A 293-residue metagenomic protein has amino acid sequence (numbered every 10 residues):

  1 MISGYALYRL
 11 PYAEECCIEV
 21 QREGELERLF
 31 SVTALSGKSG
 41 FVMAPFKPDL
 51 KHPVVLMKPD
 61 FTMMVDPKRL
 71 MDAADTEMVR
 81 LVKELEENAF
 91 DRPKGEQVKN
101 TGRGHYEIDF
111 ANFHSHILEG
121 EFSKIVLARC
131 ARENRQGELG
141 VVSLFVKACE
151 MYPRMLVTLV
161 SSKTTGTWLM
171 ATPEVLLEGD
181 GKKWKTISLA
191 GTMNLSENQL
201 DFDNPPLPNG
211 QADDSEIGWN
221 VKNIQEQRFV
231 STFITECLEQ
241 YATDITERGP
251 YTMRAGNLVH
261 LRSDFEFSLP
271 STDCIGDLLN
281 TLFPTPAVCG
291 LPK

Functional and structural regions predicted by a protein language model:
M1-G40: N-terminal ordered "arm"
I2-A13, E19, N134-I224: An anion-binding catalytic pocket shared by soluble metabolic enzymes
Y12, F46-K47, D60, G181 (+3 more regions): A broadly conserved detector of short glycine/acidic/proline-rich loop/turn motifs that flank catalytic sites and bind
G24-E133, V221, Y241-T243: Non-catalytic accessory segments adjacent to catalytic cores
D66-T101, F110, N134, G191-K293: Contiguous alpha-helical scaffold segments within structured protein domains that host functional hotspots
E107, S115-S123, E150-Y152, S161-T165 (+5 more regions): Secondary-structure boundary elements
V126-A131, S161, P250-T252: Short, surface-exposed recognition loops or helix-turn segments adjacent to catalytic cores
A128, I187-L189, S231: Generic beta-strand/beta-sheet core signal
